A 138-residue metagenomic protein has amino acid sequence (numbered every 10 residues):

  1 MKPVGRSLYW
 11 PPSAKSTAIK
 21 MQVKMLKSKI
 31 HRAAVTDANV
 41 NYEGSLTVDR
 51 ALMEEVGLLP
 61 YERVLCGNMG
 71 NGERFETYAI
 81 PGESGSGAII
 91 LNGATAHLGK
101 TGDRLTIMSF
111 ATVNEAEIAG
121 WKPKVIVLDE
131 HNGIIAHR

Functional and structural regions predicted by a protein language model:
V23-M25, I30, V35-T36, V40-A119 (+1 more regions): Compact, glycine-rich, soluble single-domain proteins
K124-I135: C-terminal binding/interaction regions
